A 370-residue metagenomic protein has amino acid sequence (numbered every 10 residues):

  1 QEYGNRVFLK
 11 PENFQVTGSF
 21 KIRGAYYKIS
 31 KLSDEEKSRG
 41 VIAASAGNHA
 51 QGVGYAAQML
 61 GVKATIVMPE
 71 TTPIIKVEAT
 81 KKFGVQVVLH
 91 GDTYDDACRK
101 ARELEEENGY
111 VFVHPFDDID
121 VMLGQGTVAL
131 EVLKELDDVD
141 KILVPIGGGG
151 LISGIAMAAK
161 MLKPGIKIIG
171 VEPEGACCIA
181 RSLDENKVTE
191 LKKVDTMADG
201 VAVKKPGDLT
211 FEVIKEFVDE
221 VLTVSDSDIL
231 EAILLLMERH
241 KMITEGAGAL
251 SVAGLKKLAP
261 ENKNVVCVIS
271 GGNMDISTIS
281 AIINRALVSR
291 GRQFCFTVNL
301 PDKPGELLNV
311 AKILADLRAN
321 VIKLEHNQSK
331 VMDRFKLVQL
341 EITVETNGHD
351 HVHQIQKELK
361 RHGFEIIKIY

Functional and structural regions predicted by a protein language model:
Q1-Y370: PLP-dependent amino-acid enzyme catalytic core
